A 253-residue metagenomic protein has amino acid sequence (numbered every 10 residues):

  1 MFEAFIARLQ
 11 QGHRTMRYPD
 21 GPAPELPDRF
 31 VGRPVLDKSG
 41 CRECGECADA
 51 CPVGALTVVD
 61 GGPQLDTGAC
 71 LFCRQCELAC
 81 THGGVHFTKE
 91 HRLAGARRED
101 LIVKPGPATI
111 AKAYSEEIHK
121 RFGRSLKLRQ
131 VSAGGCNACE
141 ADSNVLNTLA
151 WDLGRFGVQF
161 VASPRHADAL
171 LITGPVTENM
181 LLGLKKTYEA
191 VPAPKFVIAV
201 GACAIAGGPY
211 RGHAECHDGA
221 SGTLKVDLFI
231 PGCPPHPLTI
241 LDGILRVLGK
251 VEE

Functional and structural regions predicted by a protein language model:
M1, P231-E253: Catalytic cores of enzyme domains
M1-A50: Ferredoxin-type iron-sulfur electron-transfer modules and their immediate structural context
M1-F2, A7-R14, E77-P164, C216: Flanking helices and flexible, charged tails adjoining ferredoxin-like Fe-S electron-transfer domains in multi-subunit
F30-P34, G61, A167-A169, V226: Short amphipathic alpha-helical segments
L36, R42-L93: Iron-sulfur cluster-binding cysteine motifs and their immediate structural context in ferredoxin-like electron-transfer
S39, T67-G68, G83, T88-E90 (+6 more regions): Fold-independent oxyanion-binding glycine-rich loops and adjacent beta-strand/coil segments at enzyme active sites
G54, V58-Q64, A190-V197, P209 (+2 more regions): Ferredoxin-type iron-sulfur electron-transfer modules in oxidoreductases and energy-metabolism complexes
S143, T148-L241: Cofactor-cradling patches in redox/metallo enzymes
